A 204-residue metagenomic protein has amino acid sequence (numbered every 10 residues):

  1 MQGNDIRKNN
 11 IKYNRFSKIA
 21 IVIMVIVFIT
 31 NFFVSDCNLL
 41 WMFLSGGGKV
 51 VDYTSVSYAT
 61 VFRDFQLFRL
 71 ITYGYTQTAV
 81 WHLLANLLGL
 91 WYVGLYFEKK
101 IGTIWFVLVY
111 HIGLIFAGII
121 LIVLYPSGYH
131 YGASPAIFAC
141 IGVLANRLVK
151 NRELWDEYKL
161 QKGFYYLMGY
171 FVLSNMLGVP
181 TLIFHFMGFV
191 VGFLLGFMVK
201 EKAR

Functional and structural regions predicted by a protein language model:
Q2-R204: A detector for small-residue-rich transmembrane helices and their helix-helix packing motifs
